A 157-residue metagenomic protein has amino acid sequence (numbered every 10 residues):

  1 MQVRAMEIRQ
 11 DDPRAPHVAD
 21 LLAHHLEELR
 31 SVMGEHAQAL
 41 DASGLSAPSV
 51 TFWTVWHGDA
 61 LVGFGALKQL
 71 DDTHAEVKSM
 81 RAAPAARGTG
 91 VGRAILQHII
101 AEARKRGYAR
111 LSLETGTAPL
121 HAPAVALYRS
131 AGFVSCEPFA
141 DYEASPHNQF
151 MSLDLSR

Functional and structural regions predicted by a protein language model:
M1-A5: Short, Lys/Arg-enriched N-terminal segments with co-localized hydrophobic residues within the first ~10-30 amino acids
M6-H74, K78, A83-P84, L96-Q97 (+4 more regions): Acetyl-CoA-dependent GNAT
V50, P146-M151: Short hydrophobic/aromatic beta-strand or adjacent loop that forms the aromatic wall/cage of a ligand/substrate-binding
T89: Flexible nucleotide-binding loop
A94, H98, A122-P123: Alpha-helical macromolecular-interaction surfaces
A103-G116: Conserved GNAT acetyl-CoA-binding A-motif
L113-A124, Y142-P146: Conserved beta-strand-loop-alpha-helix junction that forms the acyl-donor binding cleft
Y128, F133: Conserved active-site tyrosine of GNAT-family acetyltransferases
